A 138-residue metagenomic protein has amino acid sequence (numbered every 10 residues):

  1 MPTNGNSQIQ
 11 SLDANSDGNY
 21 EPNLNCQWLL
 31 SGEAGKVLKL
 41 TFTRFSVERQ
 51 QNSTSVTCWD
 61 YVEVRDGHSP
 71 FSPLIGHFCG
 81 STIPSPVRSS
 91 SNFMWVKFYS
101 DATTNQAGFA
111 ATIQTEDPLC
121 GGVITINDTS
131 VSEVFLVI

Functional and structural regions predicted by a protein language model:
M1-I138: Domain-level representation of secreted and single-pass membrane ectodomains enriched in extracellular protease systems
